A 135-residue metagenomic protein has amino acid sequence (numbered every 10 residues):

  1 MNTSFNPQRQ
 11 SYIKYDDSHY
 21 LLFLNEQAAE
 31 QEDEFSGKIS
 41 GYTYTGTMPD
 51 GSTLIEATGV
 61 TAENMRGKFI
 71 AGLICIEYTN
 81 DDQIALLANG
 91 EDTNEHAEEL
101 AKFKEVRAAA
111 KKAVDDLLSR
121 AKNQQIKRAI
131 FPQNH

Functional and structural regions predicted by a protein language model:
N2-H135: A preference for well-ordered globular domain cores that mediate specific macromolecular interactions or catalysis
